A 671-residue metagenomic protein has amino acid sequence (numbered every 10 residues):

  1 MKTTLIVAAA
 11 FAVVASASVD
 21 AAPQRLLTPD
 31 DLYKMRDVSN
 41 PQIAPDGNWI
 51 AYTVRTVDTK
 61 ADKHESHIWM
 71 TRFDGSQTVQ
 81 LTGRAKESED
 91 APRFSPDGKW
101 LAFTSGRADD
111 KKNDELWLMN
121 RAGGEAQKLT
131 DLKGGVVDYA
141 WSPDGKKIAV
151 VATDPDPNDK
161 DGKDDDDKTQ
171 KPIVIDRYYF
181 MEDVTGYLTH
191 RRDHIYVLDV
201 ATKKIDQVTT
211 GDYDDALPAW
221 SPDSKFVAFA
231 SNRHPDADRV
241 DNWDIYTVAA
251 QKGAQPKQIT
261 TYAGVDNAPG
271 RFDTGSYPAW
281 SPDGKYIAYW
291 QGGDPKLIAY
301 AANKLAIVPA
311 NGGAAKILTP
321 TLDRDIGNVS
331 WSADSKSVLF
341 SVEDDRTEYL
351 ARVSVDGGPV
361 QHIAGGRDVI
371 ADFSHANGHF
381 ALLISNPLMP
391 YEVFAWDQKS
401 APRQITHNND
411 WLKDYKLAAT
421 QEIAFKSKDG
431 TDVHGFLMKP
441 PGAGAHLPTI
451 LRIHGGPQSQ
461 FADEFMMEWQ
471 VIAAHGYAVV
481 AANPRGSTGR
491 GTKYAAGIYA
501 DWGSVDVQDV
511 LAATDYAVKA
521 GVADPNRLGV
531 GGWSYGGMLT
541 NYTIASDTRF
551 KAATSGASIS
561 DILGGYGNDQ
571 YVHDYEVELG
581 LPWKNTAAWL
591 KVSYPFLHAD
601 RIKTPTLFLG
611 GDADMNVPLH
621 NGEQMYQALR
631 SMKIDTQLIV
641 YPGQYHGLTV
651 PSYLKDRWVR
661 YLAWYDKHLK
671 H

Functional and structural regions predicted by a protein language model:
A22-D62: Mature N-terminal segment immediately following signal peptide/propeptide cleavage in secreted/periplasmic
Q42, A149-A152, N158, K171-I175 (+8 more regions): Non-catalytic accessory segments flanking enzyme active sites
P45-D46, P96-D97, P143-D144, P222-D223 (+3 more regions): Residue-level detector of Asp-centered blade-edge/turn motifs that repeat once per structural unit in beta-propeller
G47-I50, G98-A102, I148-A149, V227 (+3 more regions): Hydrophobic beta-strand positions that form the internal "hydrophobic ladder" of WD40/Gbeta-like beta-propeller blades
V54-H67, T82-E89, A102-W117, E125 (+12 more regions): A flexible loop/linker signature enriched in serine peptidases of the S9 family
R72-S76, N120-G124, D199-K203, A249-G253 (+3 more regions): Short loop/turn segments that connect beta-strands within beta-propeller blades
P157, D161, K399, H407-N526 (+2 more regions): Cap/lid segment of the alpha/beta-hydrolase catalytic domain
V200, A482-H671: Active-site-proximal cap/loop segments of hydrolase catalytic domains
